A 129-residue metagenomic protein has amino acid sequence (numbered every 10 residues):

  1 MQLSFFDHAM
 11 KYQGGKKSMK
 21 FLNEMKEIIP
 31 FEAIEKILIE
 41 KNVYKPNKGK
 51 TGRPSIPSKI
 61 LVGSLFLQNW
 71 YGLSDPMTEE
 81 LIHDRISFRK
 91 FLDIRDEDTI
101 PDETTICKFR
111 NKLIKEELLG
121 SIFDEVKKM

Functional and structural regions predicted by a protein language model:
M1-E32: Charged, often Cys/His-bearing segments associated with DNA-binding zinc-finger transcription factors
K20, L38, S64, T78 (+2 more regions): Short, conserved catalytic/metal-binding motifs centered on acidic residues
E27-V43: Short alpha-helical hairpin
P30, G52-K59, D98, K115: Secondary-structure capping and boundary motifs in well-ordered enzyme cores
I39-R53: Short, Lys/Arg-enriched N-terminal segment that forms or immediately precedes the first helix of a structured domain
I60-G72: Alpha-helical support elements that line or immediately flank enzyme active sites and cofactor-binding pockets
T78-R89: DNA-recognition alpha helix
D96-M129: Active-site- or DNA-interface-adjacent structural scaffold in DNA-acting proteins
